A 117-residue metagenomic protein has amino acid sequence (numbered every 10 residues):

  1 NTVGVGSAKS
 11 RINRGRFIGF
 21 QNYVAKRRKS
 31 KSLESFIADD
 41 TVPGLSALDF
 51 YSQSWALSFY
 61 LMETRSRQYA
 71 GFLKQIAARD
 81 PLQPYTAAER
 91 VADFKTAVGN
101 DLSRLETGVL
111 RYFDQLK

Functional and structural regions predicted by a protein language model:
N1-K117: Acidic/His/Gly-enriched intrinsically disordered linker/tail segments that often contain short helix/coil "MoRF-like"
